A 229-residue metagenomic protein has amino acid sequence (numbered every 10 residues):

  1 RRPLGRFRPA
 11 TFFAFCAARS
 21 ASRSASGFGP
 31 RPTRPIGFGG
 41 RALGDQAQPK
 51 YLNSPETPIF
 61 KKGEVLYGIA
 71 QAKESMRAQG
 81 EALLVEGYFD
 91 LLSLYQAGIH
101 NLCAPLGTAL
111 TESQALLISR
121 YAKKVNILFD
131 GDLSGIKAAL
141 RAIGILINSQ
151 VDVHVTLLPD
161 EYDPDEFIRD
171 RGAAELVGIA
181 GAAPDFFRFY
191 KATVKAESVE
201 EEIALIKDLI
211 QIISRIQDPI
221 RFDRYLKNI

Functional and structural regions predicted by a protein language model:
R1, A25-Y121, V125, A138-A139: Phosphate-handling DNA/RNA-contact segment within nucleic-acid enzymes
R2-S24, F28-P30: Serine-biased, low-complexity intrinsically disordered segments, primarily in secretory-pathway proteins
V65, G87, Y95, T111 (+7 more regions): Active-site-proximal structural scaffolding
R77, T108-D160, E166-E175: Conserved catalytic cores of soluble enzyme domains, especially glycine-rich substrate-binding beta-alpha loops
Q150-I229: C-terminal or mid-to-C-terminal helical accessory/interaction module adjacent to the motor/catalytic core
